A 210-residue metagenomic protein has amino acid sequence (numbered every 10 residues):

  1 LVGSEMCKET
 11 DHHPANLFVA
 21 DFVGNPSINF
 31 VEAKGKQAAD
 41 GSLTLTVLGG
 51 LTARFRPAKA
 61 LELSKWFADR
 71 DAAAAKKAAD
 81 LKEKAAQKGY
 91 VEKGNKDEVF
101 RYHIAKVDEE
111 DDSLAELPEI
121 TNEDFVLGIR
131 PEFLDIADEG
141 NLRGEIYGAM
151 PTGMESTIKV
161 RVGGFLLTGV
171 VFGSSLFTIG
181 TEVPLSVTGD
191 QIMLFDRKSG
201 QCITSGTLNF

Functional and structural regions predicted by a protein language model:
L1, F22, P151: Short glycine/serine/threonine-biased micro-segments
L1-C7: Short, small-residue-biased leader/transition segments that mark boundaries at the very start of proteins
G3, H12-H13, G24: Phosphate-coordinating loops and pocket residues in cytosolic domains that bind phosphorylated ligands
K8-H12, A20: Short acidic-hydrophobic catalytic motif
L17-A20, E123: Internal, well-ordered alpha-helical scaffold/interface segments that support domain packing or protein-protein contacts
F18, E32-K34, R143-E145: Residues located in well-ordered beta-strands
N25-S27, K34: Elongated periplasmic alpha-helical coiled-coil
I28, A39-F210: Non-catalytic connector elements of ABC transporters
